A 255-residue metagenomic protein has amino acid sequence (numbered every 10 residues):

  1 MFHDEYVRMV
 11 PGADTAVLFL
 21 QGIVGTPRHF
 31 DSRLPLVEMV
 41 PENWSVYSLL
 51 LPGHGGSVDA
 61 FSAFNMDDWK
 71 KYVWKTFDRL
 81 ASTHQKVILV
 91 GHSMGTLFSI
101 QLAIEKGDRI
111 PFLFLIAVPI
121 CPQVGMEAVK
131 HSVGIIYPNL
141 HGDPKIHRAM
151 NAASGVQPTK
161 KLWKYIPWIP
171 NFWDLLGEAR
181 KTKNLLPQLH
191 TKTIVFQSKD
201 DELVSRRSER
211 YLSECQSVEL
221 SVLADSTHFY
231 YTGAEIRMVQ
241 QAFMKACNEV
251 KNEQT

Functional and structural regions predicted by a protein language model:
V24-P35: The serine-hydrolase catalytic nucleophile loop
E38-V58: Conserved alpha/beta-hydrolase
D59, S226-V239: Catalytic histidine-centered segment of alpha/beta-hydrolase-like enzymes
G91-S99: Gly/Ala-rich beta-loop-alpha elbow adjacent to hydrolase catalytic centers
F114-V124: Active-site nucleophile loop of the alpha/beta-hydrolase fold
W168-L185: Active-site nucleophile elbow and catalytic-triad environment of alpha/beta-hydrolase enzymes
Q188-L189, V195-Q197, D201: Short beta-strand/loop motif that positions the catalytic acidic residue of the alpha/beta-hydrolase fold
E202-S208: Conserved alpha/beta-hydrolase "acid-adjacent" motif
